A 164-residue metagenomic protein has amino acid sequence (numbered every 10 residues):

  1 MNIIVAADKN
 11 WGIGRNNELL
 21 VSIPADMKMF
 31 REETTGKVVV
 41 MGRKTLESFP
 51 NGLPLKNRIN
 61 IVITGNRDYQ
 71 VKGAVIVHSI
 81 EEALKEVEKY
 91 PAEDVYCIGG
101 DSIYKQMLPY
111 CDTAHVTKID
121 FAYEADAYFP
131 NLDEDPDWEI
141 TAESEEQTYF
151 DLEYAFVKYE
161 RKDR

Functional and structural regions predicted by a protein language model:
M1-R164: Enzymes that bind and transform nitrogen-containing heteroaromatic metabolites
